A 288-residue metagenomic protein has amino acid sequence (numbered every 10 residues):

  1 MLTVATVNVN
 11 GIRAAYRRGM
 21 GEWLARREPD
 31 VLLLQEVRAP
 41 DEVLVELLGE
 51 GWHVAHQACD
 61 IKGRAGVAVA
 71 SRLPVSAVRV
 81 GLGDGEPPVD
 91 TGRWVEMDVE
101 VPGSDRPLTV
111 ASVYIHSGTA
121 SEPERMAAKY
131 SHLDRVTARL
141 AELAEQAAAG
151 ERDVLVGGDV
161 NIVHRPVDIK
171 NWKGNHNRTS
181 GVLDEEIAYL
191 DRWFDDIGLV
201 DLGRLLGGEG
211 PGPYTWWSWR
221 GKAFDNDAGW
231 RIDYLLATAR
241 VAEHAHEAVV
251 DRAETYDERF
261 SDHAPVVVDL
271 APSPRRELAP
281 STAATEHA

Functional and structural regions predicted by a protein language model:
M1-G49, H53-A55, C59-V67, P274-A288: N-terminal, active-site-proximal structural segment of metallo-dependent hydrolase catalytic domains
L2-N10, R106-E122, H263: Active-site-proximal beta-strand elements of phosphoester/diester hydrolases
V4-N8, W23-E42, V110, L140-P166 (+4 more regions): Active-site beta-strand/loop signature of hydrolases that rely on acidic residues for catalysis
V37-A120: Structured beta-strand-rich core segments of catalytic domains in phosphoester-bond hydrolases
G51-H53, H132-I232: Metal-dependent phosphoesterases centered on the DNase I-like endonuclease/exonuclease/phosphatase
K62-V78, R220-H244, L270: Conserved beta strand-loop-helix elements of the APE1-like EEP
G83-P87, I115-T137, K173-T179: Surface-exposed cleft-lining segments at the edges of enzyme active sites
V249-A288: Surface polyanion/phosphate-binding segment centered on an Asp-His-Pro turn
